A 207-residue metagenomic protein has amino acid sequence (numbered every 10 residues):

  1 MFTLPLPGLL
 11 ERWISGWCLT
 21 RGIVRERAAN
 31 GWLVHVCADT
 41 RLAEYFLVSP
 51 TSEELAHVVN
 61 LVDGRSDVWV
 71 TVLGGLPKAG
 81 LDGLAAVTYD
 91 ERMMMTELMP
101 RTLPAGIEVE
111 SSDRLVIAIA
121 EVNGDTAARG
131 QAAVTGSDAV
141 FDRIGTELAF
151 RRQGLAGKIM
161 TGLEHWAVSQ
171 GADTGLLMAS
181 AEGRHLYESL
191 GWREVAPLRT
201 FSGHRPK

Functional and structural regions predicted by a protein language model:
M1-W69, L73-A79: N-terminal charged segments
F46-T51, I144-R151: A short, internal acetyl-CoA/4′-phosphopantetheine-binding micro-motif in the GNAT/acyltransferase core
L55-V59, T146, R152-H165, S169 (+1 more regions): Conserved acetyl-CoA-binding loop-helix of GNAT-fold acetyltransferases
L76-A85, G157, S169, A181-L198 (+1 more regions): Conserved active-site alpha-helix within GNAT-family acetyltransferase domains
G83-I117, V122: Acyltransferase donor/substrate-recognition loop-hinge adjacent to the catalytic core
Y89-P100, M178-A181, T200-K207: C-terminal "cap" of GNAT-fold acetyltransferases
E110-L148: A conserved beta-strand-loop-helix scaffold within acyl/acetyltransferase catalytic domains
F141, T174-A179: Conserved hydrophobic beta-strand within the GNAT/NAT acetyltransferase core sheet that lines the active-site cleft
